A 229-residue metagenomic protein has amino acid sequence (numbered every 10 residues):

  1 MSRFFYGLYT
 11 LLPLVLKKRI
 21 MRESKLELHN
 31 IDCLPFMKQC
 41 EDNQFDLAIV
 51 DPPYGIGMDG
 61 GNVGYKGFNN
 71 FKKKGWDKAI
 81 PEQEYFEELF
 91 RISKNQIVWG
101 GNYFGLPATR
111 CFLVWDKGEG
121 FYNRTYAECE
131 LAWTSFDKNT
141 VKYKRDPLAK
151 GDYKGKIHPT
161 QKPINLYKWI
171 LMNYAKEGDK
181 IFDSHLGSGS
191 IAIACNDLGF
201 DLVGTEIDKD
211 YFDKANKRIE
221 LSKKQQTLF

Functional and structural regions predicted by a protein language model:
S2-I20: Short, Lys/Arg-enriched N-terminal segments with co-localized hydrophobic residues within the first ~10-30 amino acids
L8, L12, Q39-V50, Y54 (+2 more regions): Class I S-adenosyl-L-methionine
K18-R22, K38, N196: A short acidic-Thr-Gly-centered motif at the start of a beta-strand
S24-E27: Extreme N-terminal starter segment of soluble prokaryotic enzymes
I31-P35: Conserved SAM/SAH-binding loop
D77-L89: Active-site donor-binding segments of glycosyltransferases and PAPS-dependent sulfotransferases
